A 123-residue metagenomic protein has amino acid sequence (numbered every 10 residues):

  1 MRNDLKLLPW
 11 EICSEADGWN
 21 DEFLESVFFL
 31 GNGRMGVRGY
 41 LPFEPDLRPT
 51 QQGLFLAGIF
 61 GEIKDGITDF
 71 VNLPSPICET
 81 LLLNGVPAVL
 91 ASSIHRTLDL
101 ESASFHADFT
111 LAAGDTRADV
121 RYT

Functional and structural regions predicted by a protein language model:
M1-T123: Beta-sandwich/jelly-roll carbohydrate-recognition scaffolds of carbohydrate-active enzymes
